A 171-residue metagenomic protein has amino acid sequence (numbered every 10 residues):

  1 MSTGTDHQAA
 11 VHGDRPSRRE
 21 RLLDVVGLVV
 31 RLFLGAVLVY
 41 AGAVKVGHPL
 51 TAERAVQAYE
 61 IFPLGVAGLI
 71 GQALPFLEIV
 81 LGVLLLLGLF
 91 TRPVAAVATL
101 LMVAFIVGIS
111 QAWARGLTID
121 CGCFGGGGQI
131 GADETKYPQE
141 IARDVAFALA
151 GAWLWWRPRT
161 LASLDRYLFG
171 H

Functional and structural regions predicted by a protein language model:
S2-H171: Membrane-interfacial helix-loop segments of redox and metal-homeostasis proteins, especially TM-loop-TM junctions
